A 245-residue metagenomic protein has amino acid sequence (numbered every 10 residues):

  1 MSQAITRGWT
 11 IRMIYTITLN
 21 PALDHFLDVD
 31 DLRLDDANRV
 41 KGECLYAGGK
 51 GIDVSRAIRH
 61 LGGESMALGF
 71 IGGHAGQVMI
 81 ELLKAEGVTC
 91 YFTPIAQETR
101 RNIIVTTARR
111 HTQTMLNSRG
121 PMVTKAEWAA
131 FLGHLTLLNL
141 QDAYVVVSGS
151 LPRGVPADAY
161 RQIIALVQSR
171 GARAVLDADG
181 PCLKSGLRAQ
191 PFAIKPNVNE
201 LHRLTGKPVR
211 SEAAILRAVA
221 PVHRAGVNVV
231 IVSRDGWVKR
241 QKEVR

Functional and structural regions predicted by a protein language model:
Q3-R12: Short, Lys/Arg-enriched N-terminal segments with co-localized hydrophobic residues within the first ~10-30 amino acids
I11-R33: Positively charged, low-complexity intrinsically disordered leader regions
I14, E64-M66, C90, A174 (+1 more regions): Hydrophobic anchor at the start of a short beta-strand that flanks the dinucleotide cofactor-binding loop
R39-T99: Substrate-binding N-lobe of the ribokinase-like
T93-R101, M122-E127: Gly/Ser-rich phosphate-binding catalytic loop and adjacent alpha/beta segment that cradle a phosphoryl group at enzyme
V105-A143: Conserved phosphate-binding/catalytic loop of the ribokinase/pfkB sugar-kinase fold
D142-G154: Short acidic, glycine-rich surface-loop motifs adjacent to enzyme active sites
A157-V244: Conserved phosphate/ATP/ADP-binding segment of small-molecule kinases
